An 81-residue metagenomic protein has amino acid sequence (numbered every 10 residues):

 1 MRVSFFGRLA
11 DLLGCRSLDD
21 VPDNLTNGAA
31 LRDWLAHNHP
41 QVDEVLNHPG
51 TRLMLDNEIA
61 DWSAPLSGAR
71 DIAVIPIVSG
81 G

Functional and structural regions predicted by a protein language model:
M1-G80: Ubiquitin-like/PB1-type beta-grasp interaction modules and other compact soluble beta-rich domains
